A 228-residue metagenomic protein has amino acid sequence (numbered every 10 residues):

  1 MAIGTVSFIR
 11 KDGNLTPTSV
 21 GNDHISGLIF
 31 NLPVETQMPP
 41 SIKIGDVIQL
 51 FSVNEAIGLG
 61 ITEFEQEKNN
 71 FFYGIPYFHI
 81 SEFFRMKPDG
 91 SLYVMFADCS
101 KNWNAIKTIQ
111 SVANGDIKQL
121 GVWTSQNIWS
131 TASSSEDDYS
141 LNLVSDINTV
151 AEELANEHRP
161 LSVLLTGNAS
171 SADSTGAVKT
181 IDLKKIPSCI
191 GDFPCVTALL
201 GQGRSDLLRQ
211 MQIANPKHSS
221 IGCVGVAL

Functional and structural regions predicted by a protein language model:
G4-T16, V20, I29-P33, P40-S41 (+1 more regions): A glycine- and small-residue-enriched flexible loop/hinge signal that marks low-structured segments
F30-S134: An N-terminal, globular interaction/scaffold subdomain
